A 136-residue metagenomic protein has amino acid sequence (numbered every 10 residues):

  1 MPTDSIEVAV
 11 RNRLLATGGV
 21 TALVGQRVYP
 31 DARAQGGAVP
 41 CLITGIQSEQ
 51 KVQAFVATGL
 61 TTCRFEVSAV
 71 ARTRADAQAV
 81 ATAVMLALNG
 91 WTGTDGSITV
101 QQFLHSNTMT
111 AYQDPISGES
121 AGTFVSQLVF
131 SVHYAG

Functional and structural regions predicted by a protein language model:
M1-A57, A75, A79, W91-F103: Small/polar-rich, solvent-exposed N-terminal microdomains that initiate assembly or binding
M1-D4, A71, S117-S120: Charge-dense, low-complexity intrinsically disordered segments
Q47-Q50, T61-F65, L86-N89: Short, low-complexity, polar/charged sequence segments that are solvent-exposed and flexible
A54-G59, S117-A121: Short, solvent-exposed beta-strand/turn "edge" segments of beta-rich domains on protein surfaces
G59-T73, A77, V84, G122-Y134: Oligomerization/assembly interface segments of phage tail-like spikes and tubes
L86-G136: Acidic-leaning, charged glycine-interspersed low-complexity segments
